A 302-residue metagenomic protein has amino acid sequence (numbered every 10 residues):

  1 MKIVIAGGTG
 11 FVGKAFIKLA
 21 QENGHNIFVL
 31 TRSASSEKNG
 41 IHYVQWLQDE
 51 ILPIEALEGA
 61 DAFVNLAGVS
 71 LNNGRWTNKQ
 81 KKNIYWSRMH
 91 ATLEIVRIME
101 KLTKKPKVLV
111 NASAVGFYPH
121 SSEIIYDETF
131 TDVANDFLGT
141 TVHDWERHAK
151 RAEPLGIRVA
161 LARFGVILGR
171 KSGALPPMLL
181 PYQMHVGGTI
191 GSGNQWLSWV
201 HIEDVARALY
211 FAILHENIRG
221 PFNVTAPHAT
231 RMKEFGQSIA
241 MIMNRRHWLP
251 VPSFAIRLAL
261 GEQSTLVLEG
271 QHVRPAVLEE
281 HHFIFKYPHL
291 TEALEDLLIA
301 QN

Functional and structural regions predicted by a protein language model:
I3-N23: N-terminal Rossmann NAD(P)H-binding glycine-rich loop of SDR-like oxidoreductase domains
S35, H42-E94: NAD(P)H-binding glycine-rich loop region in Rossmannoid oxidoreductase-like domains and their noncatalytic homologs
L93-N135: Conserved Rossmann-fold NAD(P)-dependent oxidoreductase catalytic core, especially the SDR/UDP-sugar
S113, R147-R170: Conserved beta-loop-beta element that borders a ligand/cofactor-binding pocket
H143, L155-I157, L168-P177, A212-F222: Glycine/proline-rich active-site loop of Rossmann-fold NAD(P)-dependent oxidoreductases
L179-G187, Q195-A229: Alpha-helical substrate-binding/gating segment
H215-E262, E295, A300-N302: Mid/C-terminal beta-alpha module of Rossmann-like enzyme folds, strongest in SDR-family dehydrogenases/epimerases
T265-N302: C-terminal amphipathic/interface module of NAD(P)-dependent oxidoreductases and related NAD-binding regulators
